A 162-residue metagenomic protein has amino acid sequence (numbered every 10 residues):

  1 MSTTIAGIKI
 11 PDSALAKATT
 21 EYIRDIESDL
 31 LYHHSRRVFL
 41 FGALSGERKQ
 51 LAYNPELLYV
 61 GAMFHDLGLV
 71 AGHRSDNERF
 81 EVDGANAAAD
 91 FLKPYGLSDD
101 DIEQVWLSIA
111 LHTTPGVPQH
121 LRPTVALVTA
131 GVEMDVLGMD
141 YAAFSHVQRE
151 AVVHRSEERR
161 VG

Functional and structural regions predicted by a protein language model:
M1-G68: Acidic/His-rich, divalent-metal-binding segments that scaffold phosphate/diphosphate chemistry
I23, E27, G46, L67-A71 (+4 more regions): Short amphipathic alpha-helical interaction patches enriched in hydrophobic/aromatic residues with interspersed Lys/Arg
H33, Y53-L57, R79, D83 (+2 more regions): Alpha-helix N-cap and coil->helix boundary residues
V38-L40, R79-P94: An active-site-proximal "capping" alpha-helix that borders the catalytic cofactor pocket
K49, A88-D101: Inter-helical turn/loop segments and adjacent helix faces that build the functional surface of alpha-helical bundle
E56-R74, G84, W106-P115: His-Asp-centered metal-binding catalytic motifs of divalent-metal-dependent phosphohydrolases/nucleases
D99-V152: Histidine/acidic-rich helix-loop-helix segments that form or flank divalent-metal centers in metalloenzyme catalytic
E158-G162: Conserved small/polar residues in nucleotide/adenosyl-binding loops
